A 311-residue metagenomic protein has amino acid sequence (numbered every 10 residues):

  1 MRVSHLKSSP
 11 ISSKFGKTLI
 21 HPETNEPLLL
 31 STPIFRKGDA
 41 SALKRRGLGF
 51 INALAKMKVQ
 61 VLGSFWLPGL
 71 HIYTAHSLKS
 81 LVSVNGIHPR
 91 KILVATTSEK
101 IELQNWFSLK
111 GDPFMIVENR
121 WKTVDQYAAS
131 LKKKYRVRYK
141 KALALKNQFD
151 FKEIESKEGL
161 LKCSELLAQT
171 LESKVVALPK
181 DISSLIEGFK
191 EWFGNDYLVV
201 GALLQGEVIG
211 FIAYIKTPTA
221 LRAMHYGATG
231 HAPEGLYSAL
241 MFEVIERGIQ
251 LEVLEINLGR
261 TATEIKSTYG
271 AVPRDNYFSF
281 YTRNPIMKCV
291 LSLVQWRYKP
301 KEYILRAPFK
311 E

Functional and structural regions predicted by a protein language model:
M1-A42, R90-A232: A conserved beta-strand-loop-helix scaffold within acyl/acetyltransferase catalytic domains
G16, F35-F107, P218-F278: Acyl-donor binding region in acyl/amide transferases
T32-G38, Q104-S130, L204, L251-E311: Active-site/acyl-donor-binding loops of N-acyltransferases
L54, V117-E118, Y139-A142, V175-L178 (+5 more regions): Glycine-rich loops and low-complexity Gly/Arg-rich segments that provide flexible linkers or classic glycine-based
K58-V61, L145-N147, I182-L185, G230-A232 (+5 more regions): Short C-terminal domain-edge/linker segments immediately following a structured domain
F65-A75, K133-F151, I209-A213, Q250-R274 (+1 more regions): A broadly tuned preference for mixed-charge, low-complexity surface segments
L131-R138, I154-G159, E191-N195, A223 (+4 more regions): Noncatalytic linker/hinge segments flanking ATPase motor cores
